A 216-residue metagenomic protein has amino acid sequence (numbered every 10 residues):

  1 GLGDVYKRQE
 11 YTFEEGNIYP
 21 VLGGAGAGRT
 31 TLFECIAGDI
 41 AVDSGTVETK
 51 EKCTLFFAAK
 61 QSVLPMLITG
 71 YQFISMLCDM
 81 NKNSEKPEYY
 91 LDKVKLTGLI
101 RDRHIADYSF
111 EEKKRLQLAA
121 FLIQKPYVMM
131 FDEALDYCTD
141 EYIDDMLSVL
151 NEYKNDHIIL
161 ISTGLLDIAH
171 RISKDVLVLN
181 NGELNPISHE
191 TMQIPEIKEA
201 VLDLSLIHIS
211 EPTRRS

Functional and structural regions predicted by a protein language model:
G1-Y6, E211-T213: Short, small-residue-biased leader/transition segments that mark boundaries at the very start of proteins
L22-G24: The feature captures the beta-strand-to-loop junction immediately N-terminal to the Walker
A37: Helix-to-loop junction immediately C-terminal to a conserved catalytic motif
Q61, M66-K82: Q-loop/switch helix immediately C-terminal to the Walker
L118: Hydrophobic anchor residue at the start of the ABC signature
M129-E133: Catalytic Walker B motif of ABC-type/P-loop ATPase nucleotide-binding domains
E183-S205: Conserved beta-strand-loop-alpha-helix hinge in the C-terminal portion of ABC ATPase nucleotide-binding domains
